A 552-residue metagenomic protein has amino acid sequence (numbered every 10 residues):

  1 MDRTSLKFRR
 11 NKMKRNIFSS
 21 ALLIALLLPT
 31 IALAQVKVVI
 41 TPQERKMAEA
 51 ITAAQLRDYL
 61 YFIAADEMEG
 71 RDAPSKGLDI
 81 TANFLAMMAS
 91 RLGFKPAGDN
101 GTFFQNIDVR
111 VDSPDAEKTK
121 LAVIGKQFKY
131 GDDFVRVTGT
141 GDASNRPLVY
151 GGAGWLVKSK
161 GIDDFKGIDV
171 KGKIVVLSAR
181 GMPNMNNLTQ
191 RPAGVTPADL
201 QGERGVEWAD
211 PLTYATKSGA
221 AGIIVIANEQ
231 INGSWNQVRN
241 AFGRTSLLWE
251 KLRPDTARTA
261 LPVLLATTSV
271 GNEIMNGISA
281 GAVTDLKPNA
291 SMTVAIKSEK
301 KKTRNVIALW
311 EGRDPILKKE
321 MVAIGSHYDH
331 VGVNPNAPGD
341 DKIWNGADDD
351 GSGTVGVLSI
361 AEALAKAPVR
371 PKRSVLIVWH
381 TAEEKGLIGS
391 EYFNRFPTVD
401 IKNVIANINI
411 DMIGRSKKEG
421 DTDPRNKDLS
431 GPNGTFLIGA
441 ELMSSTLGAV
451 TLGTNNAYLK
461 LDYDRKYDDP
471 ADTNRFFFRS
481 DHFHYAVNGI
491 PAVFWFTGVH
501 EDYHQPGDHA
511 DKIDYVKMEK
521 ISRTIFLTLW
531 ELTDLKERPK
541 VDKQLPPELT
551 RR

Functional and structural regions predicted by a protein language model:
A34-P96, K319-M321, D542, P546 (+1 more regions): N-terminal hydrophobic or amphipathic helices/low-complexity stretches enriched in small/hydrophobic/Pro/Gly
V38-E44, I124-G167, K251-G346, E362 (+1 more regions): Soluble metallo-hydrolase cores and metallopeptidase-like ectodomains found primarily in the secretory/periplasmic
E69-T189, T303: Noncatalytic luminal/extracellular "stalk/propeptide" segments of secretory-pathway proteins
K126-K129, K166, L252-P254, L261-N272 (+2 more regions): Metal-dependent peptidase/peptidase-like ectodomains
Y130-P254, T259, E311, K342 (+1 more regions): Extracellular/luminal Protease-associated
G332, D472-E519: Zn-dependent metallopeptidase/amidohydrolase metal-coordination segment
A361-I388, I410: Short helix-loop-beta-strand segments that form the rim/entrance of peptidase-like active sites
E362, K366, F496-R552: His/Asp/Glu-rich mid-to-C-terminal helical/loop segments that flank catalytic regions of hydrolases
